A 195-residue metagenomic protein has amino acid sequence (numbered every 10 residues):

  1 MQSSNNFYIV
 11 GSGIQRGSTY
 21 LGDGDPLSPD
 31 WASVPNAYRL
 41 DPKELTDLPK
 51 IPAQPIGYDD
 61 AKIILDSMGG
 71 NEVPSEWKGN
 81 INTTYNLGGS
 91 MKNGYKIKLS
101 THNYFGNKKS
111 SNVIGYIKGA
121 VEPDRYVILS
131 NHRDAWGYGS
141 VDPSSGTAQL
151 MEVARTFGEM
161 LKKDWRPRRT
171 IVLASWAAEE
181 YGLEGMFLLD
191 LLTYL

Functional and structural regions predicted by a protein language model:
M1, L129-N131, T147: Extended active-site and interfacial segments that coordinate phosphate-rich ligands in large catalytic machineries
M1-T19, A120, L188-L195: Mature extracellular/periplasmic domains of secretome proteins
S3-S4, R16, V34, I81 (+1 more regions): A general marker of short, structured functional hotspots
Y8-V10, I14, T19-L21, W136 (+2 more regions): Generic detector of intrinsically disordered, low-complexity, polar/charged segments
Y20-V141, R155, E159, K163: Soluble metallo-hydrolase cores and metallopeptidase-like ectodomains found primarily in the secretory/periplasmic
A135-L195: Acidic/histidine-rich catalytic neighborhood of metal-dependent amide-processing enzymes
